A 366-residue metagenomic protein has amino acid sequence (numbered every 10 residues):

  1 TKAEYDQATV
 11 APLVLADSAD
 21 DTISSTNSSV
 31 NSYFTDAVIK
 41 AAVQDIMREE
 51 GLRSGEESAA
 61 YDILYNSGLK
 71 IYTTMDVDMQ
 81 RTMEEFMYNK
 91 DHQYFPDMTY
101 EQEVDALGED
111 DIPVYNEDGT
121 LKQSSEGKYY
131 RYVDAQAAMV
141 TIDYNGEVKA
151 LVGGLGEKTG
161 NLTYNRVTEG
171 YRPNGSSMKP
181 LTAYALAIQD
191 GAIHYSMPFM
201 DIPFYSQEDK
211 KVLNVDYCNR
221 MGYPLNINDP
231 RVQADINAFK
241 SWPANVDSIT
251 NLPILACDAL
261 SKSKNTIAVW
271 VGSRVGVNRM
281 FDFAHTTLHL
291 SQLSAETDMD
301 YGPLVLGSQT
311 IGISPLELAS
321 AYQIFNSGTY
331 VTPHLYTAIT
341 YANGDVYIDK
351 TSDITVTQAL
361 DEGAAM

Functional and structural regions predicted by a protein language model:
T1-R81, S291, P303-G307: Non-catalytic, structured segments within soluble enzyme domains
A3-A8, A59-A60, I71, Y94-L107 (+4 more regions): Surface-exposed patches in mature extracellular/periplasmic domains of secreted proteins
D20-S29, N66-T74, E126-Y129, Q136 (+6 more regions): Second-shell loop/turn segments in exported
D21-S25, G51-S58, E101-Y129, E208-I249 (+1 more regions): Surface-exposed intrinsically disordered loops and tails
K40-G51, N89, T141-E157, I188-A192 (+6 more regions): Glycine-rich, acidic and aromatic/proline-enriched surface loops and short helix-turn segments that act as binding
T73-R131, A135-T141, V148-G153, E157-G170 (+4 more regions): A penicillin-recognizing enzyme superfamily signal
A192-M280, G344-M366: Conserved catalytic neighborhood of penicillin-recognizing serine enzymes
F281, T286-P315: Primarily short, surface-exposed interaction patches in extracytoplasmic proteins
